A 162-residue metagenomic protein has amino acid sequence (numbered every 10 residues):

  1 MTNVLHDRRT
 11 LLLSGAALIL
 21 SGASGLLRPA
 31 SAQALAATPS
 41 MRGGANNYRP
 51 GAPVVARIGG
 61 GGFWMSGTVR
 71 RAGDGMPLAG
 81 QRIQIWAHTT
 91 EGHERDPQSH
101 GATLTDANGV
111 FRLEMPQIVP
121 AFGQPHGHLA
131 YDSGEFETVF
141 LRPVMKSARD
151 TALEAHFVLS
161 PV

Functional and structural regions predicted by a protein language model:
M1-G22: N-terminal secretory signal peptides and thylakoid transit peptides that target proteins across membranes
A23-R28: C-terminal segment of classical bacterial N-terminal signal peptides
S31-V162: Beta-strand-dominated extracellular/periplasmic modules and repeats in secreted or surface-exposed proteins
